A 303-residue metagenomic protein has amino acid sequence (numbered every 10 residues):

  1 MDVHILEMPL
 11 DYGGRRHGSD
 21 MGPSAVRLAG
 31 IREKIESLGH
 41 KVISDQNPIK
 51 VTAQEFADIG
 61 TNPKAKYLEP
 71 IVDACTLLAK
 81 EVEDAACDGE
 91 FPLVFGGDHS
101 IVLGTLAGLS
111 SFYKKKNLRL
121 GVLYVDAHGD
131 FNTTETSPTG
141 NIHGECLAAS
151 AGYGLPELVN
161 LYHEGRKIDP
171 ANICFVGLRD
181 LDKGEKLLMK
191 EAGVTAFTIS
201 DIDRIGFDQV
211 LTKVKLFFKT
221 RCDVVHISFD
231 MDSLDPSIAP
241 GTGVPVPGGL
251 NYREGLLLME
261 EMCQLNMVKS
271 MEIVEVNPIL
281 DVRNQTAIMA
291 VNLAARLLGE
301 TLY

Functional and structural regions predicted by a protein language model:
D2-L10, R16-L93, T105, F112 (+2 more regions): Catalytic cores of soluble, metal-dependent hydrolases
L10, D98-H99, A127, L178-R179 (+2 more regions): Active-site metal-binding loops of divalent metal-dependent hydrolases
C87-Y162, L265: Active-site histidine-anchored catalytic micro-motif
E90-P92, P170-C174: Short active-site oxyanion
Y124-A127, A151, N172, G177-D180 (+2 more regions): Short, structured patches in soluble enzyme cores that scaffold and shape functional sites
A127, F131, H143-C146, D169 (+3 more regions): Internal, well-ordered alpha-helical segments in soluble enzyme and binding-protein domains
N132, L181-K183, P278-L280: Active-site environment of divalent metal-dependent phosphoester hydrolases
L181-E191: Short, glycine/polar-rich helix-capping loops at beta-to-alpha or helix-loop-helix junctions that flank or form
